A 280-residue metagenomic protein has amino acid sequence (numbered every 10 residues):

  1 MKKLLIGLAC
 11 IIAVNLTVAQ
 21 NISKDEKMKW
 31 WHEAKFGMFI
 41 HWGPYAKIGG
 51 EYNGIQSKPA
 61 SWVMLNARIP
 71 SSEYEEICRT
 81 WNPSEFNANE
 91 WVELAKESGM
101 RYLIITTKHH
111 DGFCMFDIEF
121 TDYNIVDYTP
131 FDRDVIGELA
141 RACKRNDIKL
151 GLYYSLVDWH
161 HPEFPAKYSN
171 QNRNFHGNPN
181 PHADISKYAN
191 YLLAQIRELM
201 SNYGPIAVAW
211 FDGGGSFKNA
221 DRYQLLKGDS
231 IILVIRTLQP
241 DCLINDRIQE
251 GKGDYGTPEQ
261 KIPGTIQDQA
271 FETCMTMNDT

Functional and structural regions predicted by a protein language model:
M1-N21: Bacterial Sec-dependent N-terminal signal peptides
Q20-T280: Mature catalytic domains of secreted/periplasmic carbohydrate-active enzymes
